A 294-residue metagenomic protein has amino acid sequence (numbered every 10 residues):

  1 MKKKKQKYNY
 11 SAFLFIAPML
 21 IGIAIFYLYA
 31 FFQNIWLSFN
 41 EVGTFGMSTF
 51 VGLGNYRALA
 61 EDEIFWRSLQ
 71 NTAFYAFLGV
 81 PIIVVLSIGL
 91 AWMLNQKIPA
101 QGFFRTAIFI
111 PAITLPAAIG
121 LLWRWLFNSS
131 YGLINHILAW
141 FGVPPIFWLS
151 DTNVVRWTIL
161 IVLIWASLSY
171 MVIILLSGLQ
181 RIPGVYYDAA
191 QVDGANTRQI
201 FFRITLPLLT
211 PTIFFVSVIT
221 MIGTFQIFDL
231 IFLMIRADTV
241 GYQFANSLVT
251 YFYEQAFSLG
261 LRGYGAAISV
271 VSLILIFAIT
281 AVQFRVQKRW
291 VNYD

Functional and structural regions predicted by a protein language model:
K4-D294: A structural signal for multi-pass alpha-helical bundles of membrane permease subunits that mediate small-molecule
